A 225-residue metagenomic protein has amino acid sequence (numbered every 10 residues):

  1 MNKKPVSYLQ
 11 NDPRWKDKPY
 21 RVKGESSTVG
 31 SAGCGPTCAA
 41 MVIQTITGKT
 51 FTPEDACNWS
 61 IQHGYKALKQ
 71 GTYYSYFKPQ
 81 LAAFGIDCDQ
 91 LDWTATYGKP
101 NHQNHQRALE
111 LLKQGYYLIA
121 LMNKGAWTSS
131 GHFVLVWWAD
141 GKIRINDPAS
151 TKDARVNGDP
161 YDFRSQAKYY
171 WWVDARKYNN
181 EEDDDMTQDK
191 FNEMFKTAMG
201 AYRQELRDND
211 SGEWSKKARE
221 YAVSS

Functional and structural regions predicted by a protein language model:
M1-Q70, M186, G212: Active-site-adjacent structural segments surrounding the nucleophilic cysteine of cysteine proteases and isopeptidases
Q44-N179: Conserved active-site-adjacent core of cysteine acyl-enzyme catalytic domains
E182-S225: N-terminal propeptides
